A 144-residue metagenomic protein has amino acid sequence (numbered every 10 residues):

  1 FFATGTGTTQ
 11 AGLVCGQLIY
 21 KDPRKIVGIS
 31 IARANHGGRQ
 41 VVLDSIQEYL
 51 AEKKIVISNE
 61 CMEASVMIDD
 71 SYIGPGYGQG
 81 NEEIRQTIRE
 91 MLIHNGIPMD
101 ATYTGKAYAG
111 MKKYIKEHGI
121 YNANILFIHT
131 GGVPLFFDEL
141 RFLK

Functional and structural regions predicted by a protein language model:
F1-M67, I128-K144: Glycine-rich phosphate/pyrophosphate-binding loop at beta-loop-alpha junctions
M62-N122: Active-site-adjacent helical/loop segments in soluble small-molecule enzymes
A123-F127: Generic beta-sheet signal
